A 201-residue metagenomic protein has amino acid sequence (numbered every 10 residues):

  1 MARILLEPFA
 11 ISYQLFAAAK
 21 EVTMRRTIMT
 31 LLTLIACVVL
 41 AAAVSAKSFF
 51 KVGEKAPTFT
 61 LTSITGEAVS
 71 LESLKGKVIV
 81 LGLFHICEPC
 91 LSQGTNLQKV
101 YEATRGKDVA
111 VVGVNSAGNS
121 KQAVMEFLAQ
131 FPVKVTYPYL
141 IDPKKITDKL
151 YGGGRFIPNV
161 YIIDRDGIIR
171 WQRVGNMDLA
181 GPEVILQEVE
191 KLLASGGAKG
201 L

Functional and structural regions predicted by a protein language model:
M1, E7-A17: Short, basic, low-complexity termini and linkers enriched in Ser/Thr/Gly/Pro that act as targeting/leader peptides
V22-L32: Bacterial N-terminal signal peptides that target proteins for export
C37-T58, E126, A198-L201: N-proximal helix/coil linker or "cap" segments that precede and/or mark the start of modular domains
T60-I79: A short beta-strand-turn-helix
V80-L81, V111: Hydrophobic beta-strand anchors of alpha/beta hydrolase catalytic cores
G82-K99: Conserved redox-active cysteine motifs that mediate thiol-disulfide chemistry, especially di-cysteine Cys-X(1-2)-Cys
V112, M125-N159, I163-R165: Short, internal strand/loop/helix patches that form the active-site neighborhood or redox-interaction surface
N159-L201: Thiol-/selenol-based redox modules, centered on thioredoxin-like and closely related oxidoreductase domains
